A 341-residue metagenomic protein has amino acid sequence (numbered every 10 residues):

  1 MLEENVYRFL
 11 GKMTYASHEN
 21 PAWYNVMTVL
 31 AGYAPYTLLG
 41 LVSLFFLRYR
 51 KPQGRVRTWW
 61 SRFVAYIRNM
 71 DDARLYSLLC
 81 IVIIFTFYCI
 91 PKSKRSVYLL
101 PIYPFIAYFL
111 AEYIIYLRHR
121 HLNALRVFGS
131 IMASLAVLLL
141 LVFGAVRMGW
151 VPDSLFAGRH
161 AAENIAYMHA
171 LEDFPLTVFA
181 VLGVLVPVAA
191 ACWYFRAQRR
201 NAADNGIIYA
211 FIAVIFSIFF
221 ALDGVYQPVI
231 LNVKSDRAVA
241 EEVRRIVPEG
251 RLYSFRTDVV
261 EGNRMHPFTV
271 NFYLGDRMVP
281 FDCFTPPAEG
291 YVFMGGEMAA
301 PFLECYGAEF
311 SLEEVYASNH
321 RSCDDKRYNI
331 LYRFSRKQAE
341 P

Functional and structural regions predicted by a protein language model:
L2-E3, E19, T37, L75 (+1 more regions): Generic alpha-helical segment signature
L2-M27, F156-D173: Juxtamembrane membrane-water interface segments that cap and precede transmembrane helices
V6-R8, G32, A339-E340: Active-site/binding-pocket entry motifs
A34, L38-L39, F105: Residue-level signal for the membrane-embedded core of alpha-helical transmembrane segments, especially mid-helix
L41-F46, R50: Terminal, non-globular segments
Y49-P341: Membrane-embedded architecture of ER/inner-membrane glycosylation machinery
